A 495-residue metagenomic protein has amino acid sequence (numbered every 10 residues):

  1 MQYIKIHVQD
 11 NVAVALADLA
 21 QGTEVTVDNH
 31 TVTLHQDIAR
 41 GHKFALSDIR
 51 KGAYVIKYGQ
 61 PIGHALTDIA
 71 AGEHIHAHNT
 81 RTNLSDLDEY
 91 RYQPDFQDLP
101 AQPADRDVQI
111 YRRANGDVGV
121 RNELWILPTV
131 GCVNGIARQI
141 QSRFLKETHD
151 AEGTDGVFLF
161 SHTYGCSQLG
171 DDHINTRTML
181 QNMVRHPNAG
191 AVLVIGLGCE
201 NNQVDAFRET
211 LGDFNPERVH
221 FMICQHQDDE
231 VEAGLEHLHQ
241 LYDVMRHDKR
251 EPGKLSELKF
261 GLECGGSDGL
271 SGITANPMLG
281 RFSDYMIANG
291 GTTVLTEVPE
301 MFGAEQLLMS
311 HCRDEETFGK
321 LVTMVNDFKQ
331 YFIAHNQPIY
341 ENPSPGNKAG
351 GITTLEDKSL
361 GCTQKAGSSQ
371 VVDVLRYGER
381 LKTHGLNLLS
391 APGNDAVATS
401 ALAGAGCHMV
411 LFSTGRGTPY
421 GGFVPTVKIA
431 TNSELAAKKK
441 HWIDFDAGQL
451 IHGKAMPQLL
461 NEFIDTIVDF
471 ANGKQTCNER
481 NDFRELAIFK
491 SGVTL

Functional and structural regions predicted by a protein language model:
M1-M409, R416-L495: Metallocofactor- and cofactor-centric catalytic cores in central/energy metabolism, strongly enriched
